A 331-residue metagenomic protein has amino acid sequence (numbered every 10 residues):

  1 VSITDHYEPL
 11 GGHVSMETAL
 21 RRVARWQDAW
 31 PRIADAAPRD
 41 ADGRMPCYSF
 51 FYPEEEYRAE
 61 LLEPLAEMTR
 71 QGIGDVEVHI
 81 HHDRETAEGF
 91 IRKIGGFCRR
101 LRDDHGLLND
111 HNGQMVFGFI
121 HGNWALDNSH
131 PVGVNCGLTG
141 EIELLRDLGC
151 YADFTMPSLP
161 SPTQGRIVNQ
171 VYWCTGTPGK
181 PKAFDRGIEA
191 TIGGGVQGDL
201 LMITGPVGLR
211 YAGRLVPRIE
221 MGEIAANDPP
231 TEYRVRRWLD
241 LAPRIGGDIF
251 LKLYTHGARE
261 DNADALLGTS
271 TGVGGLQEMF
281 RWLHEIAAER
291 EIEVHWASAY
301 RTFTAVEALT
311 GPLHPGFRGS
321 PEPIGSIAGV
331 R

Functional and structural regions predicted by a protein language model:
V1-G74, H82-R84, M115-N123, E143 (+1 more regions): Active-site beta->alpha N-cap acidic-glycine motif
S2-T4, G43-S49, I73-E77, V116-G118 (+4 more regions): Structural preference for beta-strand elements that scaffold enzyme active sites
Y7-L10, P53-Y57, H81-D83, W124-D127 (+5 more regions): Short, solvent-exposed loop/turn segments at secondary-structure junctions
G11-A24, P46-E55, H81-E88, G122-N135 (+3 more regions): The substrate-binding groove and active-site-proximal loops of carbohydrate-active enzymes, especially glycoside
M16-A36, E60-L62, F90-L101, V134-L144 (+2 more regions): Well-ordered, non-membrane alpha-helical segments in soluble/globular domains
S49-V132, T155-M156, L253-T255, S298: Metal-dependent polysaccharide deacetylase catalytic core of the NodB/CE4 family, i.e., the active-site-bearing domain
G106-L251: Active-site-adjacent pocket scaffolds in enzyme catalytic domains
D147, A152-R166, E223-R331: C-terminal domain-boundary segment and adjacent tail
